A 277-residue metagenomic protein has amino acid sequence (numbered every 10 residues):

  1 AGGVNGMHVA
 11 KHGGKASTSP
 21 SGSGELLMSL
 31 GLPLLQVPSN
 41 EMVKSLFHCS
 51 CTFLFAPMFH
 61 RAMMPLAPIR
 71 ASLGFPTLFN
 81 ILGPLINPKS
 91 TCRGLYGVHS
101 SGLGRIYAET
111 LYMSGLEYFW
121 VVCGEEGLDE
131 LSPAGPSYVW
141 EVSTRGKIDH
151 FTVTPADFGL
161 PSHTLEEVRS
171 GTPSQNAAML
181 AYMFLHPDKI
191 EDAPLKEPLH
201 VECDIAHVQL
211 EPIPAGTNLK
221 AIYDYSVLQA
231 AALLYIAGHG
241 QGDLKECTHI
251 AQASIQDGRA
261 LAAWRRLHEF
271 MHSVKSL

Functional and structural regions predicted by a protein language model:
A1-G13, S17: Active-site cofactor/substrate anionic-group-binding motifs, chiefly glycine- and Lys/Arg-rich phosphate-binding loops
G6, M28-Q36, E41-L277: Glycine-rich anion-binding loops and their surrounding alpha/beta cores
H12-T18, N87, G127: Conserved catalytic-core motifs characterized by acidic clusters
A16-P33: Active-site-proximal loop->helix
